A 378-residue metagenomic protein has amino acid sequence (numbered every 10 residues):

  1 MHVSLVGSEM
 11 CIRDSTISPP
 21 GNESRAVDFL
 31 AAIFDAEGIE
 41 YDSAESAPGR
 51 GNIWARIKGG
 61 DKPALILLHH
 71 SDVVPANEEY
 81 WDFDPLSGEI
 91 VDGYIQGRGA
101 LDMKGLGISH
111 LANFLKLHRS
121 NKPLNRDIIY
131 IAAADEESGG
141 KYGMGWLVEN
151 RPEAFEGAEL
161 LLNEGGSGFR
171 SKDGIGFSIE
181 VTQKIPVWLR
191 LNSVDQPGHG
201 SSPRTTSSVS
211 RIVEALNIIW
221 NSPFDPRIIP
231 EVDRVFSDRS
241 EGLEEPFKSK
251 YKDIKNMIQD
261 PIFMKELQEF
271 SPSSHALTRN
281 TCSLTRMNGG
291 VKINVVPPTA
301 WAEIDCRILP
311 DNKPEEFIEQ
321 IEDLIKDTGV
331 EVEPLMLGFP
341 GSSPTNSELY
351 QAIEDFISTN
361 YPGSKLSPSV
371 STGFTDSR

Functional and structural regions predicted by a protein language model:
M1-I12: Single conserved hydrophobic/aromatic residue that forms the stacking wall/gate of nucleotide- or nucleobase-binding
R13-G21, I95-A100, F177, S201-S202 (+1 more regions): Second-shell loop/turn segments in exported
I17-P63, P85-G88: A non-catalytic alpha/beta surface segment that caps or lines the substrate-entry region of metallo-dependent hydrolase
S43, G59-K62, V74, S167-S171 (+6 more regions): An extended, acidic, His-containing surface patch that forms the Zn2+-binding/catalytic region of metallohydrolases
R50, K62, F83, N125 (+5 more regions): Short, solvent-exposed loop/turn segments at the edges of secondary structure
A64-I129: Active-site metal-coordination/substrate-binding segment of hydrolases, especially metallo-dependent peptidases
L101-S178: Acidic/histidine-rich catalytic neighborhood of metal-dependent amide-processing enzymes
G145-L147, S201-P226: A short core secondary-structure module
